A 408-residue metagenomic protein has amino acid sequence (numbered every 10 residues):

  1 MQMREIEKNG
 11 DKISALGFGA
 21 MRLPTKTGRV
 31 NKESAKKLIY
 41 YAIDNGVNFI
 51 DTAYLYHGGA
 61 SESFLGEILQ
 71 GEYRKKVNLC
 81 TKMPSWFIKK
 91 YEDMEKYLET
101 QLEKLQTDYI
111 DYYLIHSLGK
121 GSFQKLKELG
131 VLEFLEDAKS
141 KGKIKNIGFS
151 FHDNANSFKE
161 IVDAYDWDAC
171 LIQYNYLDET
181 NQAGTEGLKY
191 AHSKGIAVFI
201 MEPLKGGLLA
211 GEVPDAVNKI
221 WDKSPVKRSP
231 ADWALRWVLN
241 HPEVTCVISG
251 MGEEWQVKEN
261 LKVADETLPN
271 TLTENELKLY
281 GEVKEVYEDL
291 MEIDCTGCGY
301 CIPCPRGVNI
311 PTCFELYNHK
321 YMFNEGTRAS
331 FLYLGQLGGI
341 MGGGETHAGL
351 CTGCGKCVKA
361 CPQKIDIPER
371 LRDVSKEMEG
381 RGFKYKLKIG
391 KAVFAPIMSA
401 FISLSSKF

Functional and structural regions predicted by a protein language model:
M1-V77, S140: N-terminal binding-site loop/beta-alpha segment at the start of enzyme catalytic domains that lines or forms
Q2, S34-L38, S61-I68, Y97-Q101 (+6 more regions): A general structural detector for well-ordered alpha-helical segments in enzyme core domains, enriched
I6, F18, A35, A42 (+13 more regions): Conserved, mostly hydrophobic/aromatic
I13, I50, K76-V77, T107-I110 (+3 more regions): Local beta-strand N-terminus motif with an aromatic residue
K26, W86-M201, E212-N218, P225-V226 (+1 more regions): Glycine/proline-rich, positively charged, aromatic-decorated active-site loop/lid region on the catalytic face
Y41, V47-N48, E67, E186-F408: Structured C-terminal cap/extension of enzyme domains
F49-Y56, K145-F149, L171-Q173, C246-I248: Short catalytic-loop micro-motif centered on adjacent basic/acidic residues
Y56, E72-E92, H116: Structural motif corresponding to the early beta-alpha repeats
